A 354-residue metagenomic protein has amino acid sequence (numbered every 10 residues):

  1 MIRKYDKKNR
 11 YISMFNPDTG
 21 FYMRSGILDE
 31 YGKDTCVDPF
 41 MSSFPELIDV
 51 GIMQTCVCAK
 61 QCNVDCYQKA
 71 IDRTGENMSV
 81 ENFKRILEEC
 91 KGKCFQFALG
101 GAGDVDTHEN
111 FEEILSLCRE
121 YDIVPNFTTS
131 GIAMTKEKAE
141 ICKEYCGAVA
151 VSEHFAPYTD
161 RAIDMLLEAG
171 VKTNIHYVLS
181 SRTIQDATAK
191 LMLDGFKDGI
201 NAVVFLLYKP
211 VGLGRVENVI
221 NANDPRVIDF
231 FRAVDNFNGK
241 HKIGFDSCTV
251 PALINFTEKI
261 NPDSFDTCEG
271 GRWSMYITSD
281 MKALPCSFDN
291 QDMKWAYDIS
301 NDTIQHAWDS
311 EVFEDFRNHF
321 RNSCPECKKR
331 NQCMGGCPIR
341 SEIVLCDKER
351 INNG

Functional and structural regions predicted by a protein language model:
M1-G20, V80, G92, G100-V105: Extreme N-terminal leader/targeting regions
M1-N9, A202-D292, Q332: A C-terminal junction/extension of Radical SAM enzymes
M1-Y11, D18-T19, C36-P39, F44 (+3 more regions): Flexible mid-to-C-terminal extensions adjoining Fe-S/redox cofactors in radical SAM and related proteins
I27-P39, P262: A short, compositionally biased domain-edge/stem linker segment
D38-E81: Canonical Radical SAM [4Fe-4S] cluster-binding loop centered on the CxxxCxxC motif and its immediate flanking residues
E46, K93, G271, S323: Exposed loop/turn and edge beta-strand positions of beta-sandwich/beta-sheet ligand-binding modules
L47, G51, N174, Y276: Conserved beta-strand segments that form the floor/walls of ligand-binding pockets within enzyme and binding domains
V80-P210, E217: Radical SAM/AdoMet-radical enzyme domain recognition
